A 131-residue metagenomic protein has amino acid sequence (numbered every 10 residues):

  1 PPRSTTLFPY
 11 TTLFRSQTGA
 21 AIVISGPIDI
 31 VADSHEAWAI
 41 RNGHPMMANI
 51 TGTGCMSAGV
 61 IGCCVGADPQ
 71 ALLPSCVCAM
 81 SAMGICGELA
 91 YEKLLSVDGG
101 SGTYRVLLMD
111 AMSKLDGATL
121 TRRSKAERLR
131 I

Functional and structural regions predicted by a protein language model:
P1-T12: Single conserved hydrophobic/aromatic residue that forms the stacking wall/gate of nucleotide- or nucleobase-binding
F14-A48: Conserved phosphate-donor
F14-R15, L72-C86, L107-M109: Short, well-structured alpha-helical segments that form the helix of a local strand-helix-strand
G43-T51, L94-D98: A short glycine/serine-rich beta->alpha loop
T51-S81: Short, small-residue alpha-helix embedded
I85-I131: Charged C-terminal helix
